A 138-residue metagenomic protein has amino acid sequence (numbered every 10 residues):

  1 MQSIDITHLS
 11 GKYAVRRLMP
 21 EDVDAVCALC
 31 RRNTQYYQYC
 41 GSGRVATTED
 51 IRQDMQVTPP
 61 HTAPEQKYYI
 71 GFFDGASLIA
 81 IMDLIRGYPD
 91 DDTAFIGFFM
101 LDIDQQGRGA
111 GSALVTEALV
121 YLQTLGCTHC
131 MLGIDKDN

Functional and structural regions predicted by a protein language model:
Q2-Y13, R17-V23, A28-D104, V115-E117 (+1 more regions): Acetyl-CoA-dependent GNAT
R16, I134-D135: Active-site-adjacent beta-strand anchor residues
F95, G107-G109, M131: Short glycine/serine/threonine-biased micro-segments
D102-D104, R108, K136-D137: Active-site acidic-Proline motif in GNAT/NAT acetyltransferases
S112: Residues forming the Rossmann-fold NAD(P)(H) cofactor-binding site
V115, D137-N138: Short glycine/proline-centered loop/turn elements that form peptide/ligand docking sites
Q123-I134: Conserved GNAT acetyl-CoA-binding A-motif
